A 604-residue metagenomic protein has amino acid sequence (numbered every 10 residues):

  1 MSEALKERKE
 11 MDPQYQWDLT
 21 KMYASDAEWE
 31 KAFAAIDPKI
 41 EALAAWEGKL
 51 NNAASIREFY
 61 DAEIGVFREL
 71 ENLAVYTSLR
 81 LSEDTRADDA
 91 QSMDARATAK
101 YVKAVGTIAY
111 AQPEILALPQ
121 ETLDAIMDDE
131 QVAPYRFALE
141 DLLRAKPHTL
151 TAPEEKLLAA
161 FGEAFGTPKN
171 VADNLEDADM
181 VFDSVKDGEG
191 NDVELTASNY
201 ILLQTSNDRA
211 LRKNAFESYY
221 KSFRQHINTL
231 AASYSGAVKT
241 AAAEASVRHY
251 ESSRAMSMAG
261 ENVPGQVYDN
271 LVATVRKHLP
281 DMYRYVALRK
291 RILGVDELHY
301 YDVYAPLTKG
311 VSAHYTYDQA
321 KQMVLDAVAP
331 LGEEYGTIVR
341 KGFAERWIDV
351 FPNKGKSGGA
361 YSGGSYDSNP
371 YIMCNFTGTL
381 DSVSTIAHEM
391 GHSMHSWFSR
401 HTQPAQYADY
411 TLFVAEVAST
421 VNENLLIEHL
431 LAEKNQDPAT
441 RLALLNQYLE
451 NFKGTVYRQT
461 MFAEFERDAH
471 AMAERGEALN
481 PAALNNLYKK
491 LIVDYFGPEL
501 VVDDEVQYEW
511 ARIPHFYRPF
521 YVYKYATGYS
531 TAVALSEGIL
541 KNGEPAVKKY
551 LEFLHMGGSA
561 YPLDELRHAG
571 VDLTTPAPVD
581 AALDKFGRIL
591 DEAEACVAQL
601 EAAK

Functional and structural regions predicted by a protein language model:
M1-G310, C596-K604: A well-structured
L5, K9-M11, T20, A24 (+8 more regions): C-terminal, non-catalytic "cap/extension" segments appended to globular domains
I292-A327, G336, H395, L449-T455 (+2 more regions): Long, K/E/R/D-enriched contiguous segments that form extended
A313, D367-A387: Short pre-active-site segment immediately N-terminal to the catalytic Zn-binding motif
A313-Y315, I348-S368: Catalytic zinc-binding patch centered on the HExxH motif and its immediate surroundings that defines zinc-dependent
Y371-N375, T402-L412, R441-N451, H470-M472 (+1 more regions): Short beta-alpha connecting loops at secondary-structure transitions that line or flank enzyme active sites
G391-A405: Catalytic Zn2+-binding segment of zinc metalloproteases
Y410-P438, Y448-E450, G454, G528: Post-HExxH zinc-binding segment in Zn-dependent metallohydrolases
